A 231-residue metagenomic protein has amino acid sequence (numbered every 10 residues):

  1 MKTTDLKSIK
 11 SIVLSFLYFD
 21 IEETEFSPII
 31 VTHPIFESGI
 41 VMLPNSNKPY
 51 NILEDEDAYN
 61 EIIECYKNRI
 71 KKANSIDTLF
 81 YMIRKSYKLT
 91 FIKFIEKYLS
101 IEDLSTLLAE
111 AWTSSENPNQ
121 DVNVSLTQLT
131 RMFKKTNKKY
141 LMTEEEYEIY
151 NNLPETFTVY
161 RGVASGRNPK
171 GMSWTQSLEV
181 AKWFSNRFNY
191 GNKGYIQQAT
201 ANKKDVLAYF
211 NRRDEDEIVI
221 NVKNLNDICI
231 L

Functional and structural regions predicted by a protein language model:
M1-F157, A164-M172, L178-L231: Conserved NAD+-utilizing ADP-ribose enzyme module
